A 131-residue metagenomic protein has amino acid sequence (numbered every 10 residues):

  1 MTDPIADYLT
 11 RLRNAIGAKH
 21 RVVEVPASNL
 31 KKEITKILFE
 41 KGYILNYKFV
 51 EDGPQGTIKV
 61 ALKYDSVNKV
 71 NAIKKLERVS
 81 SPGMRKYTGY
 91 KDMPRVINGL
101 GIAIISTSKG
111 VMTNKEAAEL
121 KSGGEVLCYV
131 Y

Functional and structural regions predicted by a protein language model:
M1-Y131: Core subunits and conserved enzymes of cellular information-processing and envelope-translocation systems across
